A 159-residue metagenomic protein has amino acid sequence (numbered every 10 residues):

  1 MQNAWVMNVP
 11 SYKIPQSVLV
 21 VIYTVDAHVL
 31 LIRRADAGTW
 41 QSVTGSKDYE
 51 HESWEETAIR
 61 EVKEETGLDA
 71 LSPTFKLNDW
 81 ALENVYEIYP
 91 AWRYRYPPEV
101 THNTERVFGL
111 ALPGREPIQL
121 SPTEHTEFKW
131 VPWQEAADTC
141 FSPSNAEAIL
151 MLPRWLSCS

Functional and structural regions predicted by a protein language model:
M1-V21, V25, P97-P98: Acidic, metal-coordinating catalytic segment for phosphate/diphosphate chemistry, firing primarily on the Nudix
N3, Y86-Y89, S142: Generic structural signal for alpha-helix starts
N8, Y49-E50, C140: Short, surface-exposed alpha-helical recognition segments that flank or form part of ligand/macromolecule-binding
Q16-V18, A27, E105-R106, T126: Change "...and in nucleic-acid phosphodiester-cleaving endonucleases..." to "...and in nucleic-acid processing enzymes
T24-L71: Conserved Nudix-box catalytic region and its N-terminal flanking loop in Nudix hydrolases and closely related
A35-W40, Y94, T101-S159: Nudix hydrolase/Nudix homology domain
E65-A70, L77-D79, M151-S159: A general structural signal for short secondary-structure boundary/capping elements
L68-E116: Active-site segment of metal-dependent pyrophosphate-handling enzymes, primarily the Nudix hydrolase catalytic core
